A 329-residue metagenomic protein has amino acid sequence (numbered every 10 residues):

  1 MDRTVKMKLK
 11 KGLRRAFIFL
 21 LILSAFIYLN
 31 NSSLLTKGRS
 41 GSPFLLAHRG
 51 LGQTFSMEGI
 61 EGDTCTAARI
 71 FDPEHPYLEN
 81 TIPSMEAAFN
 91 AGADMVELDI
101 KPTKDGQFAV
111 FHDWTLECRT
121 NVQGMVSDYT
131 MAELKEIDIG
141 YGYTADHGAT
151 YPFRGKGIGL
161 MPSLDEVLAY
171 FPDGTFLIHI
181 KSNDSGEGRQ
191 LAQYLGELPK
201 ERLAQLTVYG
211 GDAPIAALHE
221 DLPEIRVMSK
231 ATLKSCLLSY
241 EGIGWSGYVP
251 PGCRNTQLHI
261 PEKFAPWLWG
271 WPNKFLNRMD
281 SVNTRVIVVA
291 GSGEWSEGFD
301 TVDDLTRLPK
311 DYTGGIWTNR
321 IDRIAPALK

Functional and structural regions predicted by a protein language model:
D2-K329: Phosphate-group recognition and catalysis centered on beta-loop-alpha active-site segments
